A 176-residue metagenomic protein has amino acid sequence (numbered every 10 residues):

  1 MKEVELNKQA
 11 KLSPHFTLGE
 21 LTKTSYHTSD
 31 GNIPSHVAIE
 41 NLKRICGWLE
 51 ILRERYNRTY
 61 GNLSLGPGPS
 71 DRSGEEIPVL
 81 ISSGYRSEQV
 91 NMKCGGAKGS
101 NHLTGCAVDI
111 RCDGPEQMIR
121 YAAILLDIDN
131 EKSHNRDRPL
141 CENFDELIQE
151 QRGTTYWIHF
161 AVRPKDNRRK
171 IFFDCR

Functional and structural regions predicted by a protein language model:
M1-G74, P164, R169-R176: Extracytoplasmic cell-surface/polysaccharide-interacting catalytic and binding patches
N41, I45-W48, V90, C106 (+2 more regions): Amphipathic alpha-helical interface surfaces
L63, P67-R72, G99, T104 (+1 more regions): Catalytic cores and adjacent binding grooves of peptidoglycan-active enzymes
P69, P78-S82: A structural signal for the main folded, soluble domain(s) of proteins
I77-V79, F144-D145: Residue-level recognition of the N-termini of beta-strands and the immediately preceding loop/turn
P78, A107, H159: Short hydrophobic-acidic sequence motifs that mark active-site Asp/Glu residues
S82-G84, R111-D113: Short His-Asn-centered micro-motif
Y85-V108: Short, surface-exposed glycine/acidic/tryptophan-bearing loops
